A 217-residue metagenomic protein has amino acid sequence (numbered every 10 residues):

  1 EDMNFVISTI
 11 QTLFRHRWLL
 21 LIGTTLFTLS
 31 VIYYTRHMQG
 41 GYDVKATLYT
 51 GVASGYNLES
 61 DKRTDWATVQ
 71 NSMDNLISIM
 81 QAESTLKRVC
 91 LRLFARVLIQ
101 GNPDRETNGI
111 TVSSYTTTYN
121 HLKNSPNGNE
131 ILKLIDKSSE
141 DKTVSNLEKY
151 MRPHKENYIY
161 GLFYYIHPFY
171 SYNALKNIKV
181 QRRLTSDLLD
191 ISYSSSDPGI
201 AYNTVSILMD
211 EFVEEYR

Functional and structural regions predicted by a protein language model:
E1-R217: Hydrophobic and amphipathic membrane-targeting/association helices
